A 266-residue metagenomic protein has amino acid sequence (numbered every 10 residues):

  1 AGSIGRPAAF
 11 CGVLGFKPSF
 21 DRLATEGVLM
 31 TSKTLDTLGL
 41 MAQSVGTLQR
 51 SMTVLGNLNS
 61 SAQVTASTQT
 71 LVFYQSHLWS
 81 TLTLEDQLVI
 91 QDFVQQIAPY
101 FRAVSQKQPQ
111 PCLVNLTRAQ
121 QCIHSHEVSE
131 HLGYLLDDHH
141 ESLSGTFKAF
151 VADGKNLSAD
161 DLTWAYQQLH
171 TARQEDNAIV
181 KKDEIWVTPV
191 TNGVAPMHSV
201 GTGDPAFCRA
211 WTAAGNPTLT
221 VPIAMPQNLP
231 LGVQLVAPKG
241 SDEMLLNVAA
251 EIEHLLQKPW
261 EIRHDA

Functional and structural regions predicted by a protein language model:
A1-H77, Q91, T163, N216-A266: Structural helix-boundary/capping segments
S3, S80, V194-P196: Short glycine-rich, flexible loops that bind phosphorylated cofactors or substrates
V54-C122, A224: Gly/Ser-rich, acidic/histidine-flanked active-site/gating loops
E85-Q108, G133-D138, L162-D183: Acyltransferase
A119-H170, Q174-N177, P222-G232: Short helix-loop capping/hinge segments that flank enzyme active sites or metal/cofactor-binding pockets
W164, T191-A210: Short, surface-exposed loop/helix-turn segments at secondary-structure junctions that function as lids/hinges flanking
E175-N177, G201-P222: Small-aliphatic-rich amphipathic alpha-helix that forms the alpha element of a beta-alpha
